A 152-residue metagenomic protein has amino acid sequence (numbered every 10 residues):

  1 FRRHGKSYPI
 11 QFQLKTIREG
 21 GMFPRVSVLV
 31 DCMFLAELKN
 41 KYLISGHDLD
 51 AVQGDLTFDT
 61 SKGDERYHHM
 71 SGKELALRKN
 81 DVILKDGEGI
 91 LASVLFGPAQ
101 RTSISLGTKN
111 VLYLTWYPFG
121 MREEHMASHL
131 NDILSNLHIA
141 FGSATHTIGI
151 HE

Functional and structural regions predicted by a protein language model:
F1-E152: Non-transmembrane, aqueous-exposed alpha-helical and coiled segments at domain scale
